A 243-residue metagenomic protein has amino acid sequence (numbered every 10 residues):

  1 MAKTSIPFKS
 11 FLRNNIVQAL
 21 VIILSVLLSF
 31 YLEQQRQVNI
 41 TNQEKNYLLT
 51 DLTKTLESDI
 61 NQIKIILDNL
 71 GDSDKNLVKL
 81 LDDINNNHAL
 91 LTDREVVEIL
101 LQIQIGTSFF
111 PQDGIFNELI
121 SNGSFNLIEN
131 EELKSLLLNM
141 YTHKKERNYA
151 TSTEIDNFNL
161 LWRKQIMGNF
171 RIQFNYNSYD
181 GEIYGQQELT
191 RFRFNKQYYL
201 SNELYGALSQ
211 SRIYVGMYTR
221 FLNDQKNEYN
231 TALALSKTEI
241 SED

Functional and structural regions predicted by a protein language model:
M1-R13, Y31-D243: Long, hydrophobic alpha-helical segments that serve as membrane-spanning/inserting helices
I16-Y31: Hydrophobic membrane-insertion alpha-helices, especially the h-region of bacterial N-terminal signal peptides
